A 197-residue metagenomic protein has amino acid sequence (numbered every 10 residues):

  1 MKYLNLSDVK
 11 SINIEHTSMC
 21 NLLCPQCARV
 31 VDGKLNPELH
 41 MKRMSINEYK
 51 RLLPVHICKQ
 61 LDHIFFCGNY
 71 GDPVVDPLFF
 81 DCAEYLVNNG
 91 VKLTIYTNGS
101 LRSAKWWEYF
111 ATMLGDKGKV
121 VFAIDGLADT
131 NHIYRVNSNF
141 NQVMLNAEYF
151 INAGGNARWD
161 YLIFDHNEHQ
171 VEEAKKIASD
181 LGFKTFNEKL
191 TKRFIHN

Functional and structural regions predicted by a protein language model:
M1-K119, I133-N137, N141, L145 (+1 more regions): Conserved alpha-helical substructure of the radical SAM core
L78-L86, A123, E168-N187: Short, electropositive alpha-helical surface patch
N89-G90, A153, L181: Helix C-cap/helix->beta junction micro-motif
L93, A147-Q170: Conserved strand-turn element in the central/C-terminal portion of the radical SAM core barrel that lines
G118, G155, K184: Receiver (REC) domain switch/active-site residues of two-component response regulators
I124-A128: A glycine-centered beta->alpha junction motif in the catalytic cores of kinase/phosphotransferase enzymes
D165-H166, F186-N197: Flexible glycine/acidic-rich beta-alpha junction loops that bind and position SAM and/or redox cofactors in anaerobic
